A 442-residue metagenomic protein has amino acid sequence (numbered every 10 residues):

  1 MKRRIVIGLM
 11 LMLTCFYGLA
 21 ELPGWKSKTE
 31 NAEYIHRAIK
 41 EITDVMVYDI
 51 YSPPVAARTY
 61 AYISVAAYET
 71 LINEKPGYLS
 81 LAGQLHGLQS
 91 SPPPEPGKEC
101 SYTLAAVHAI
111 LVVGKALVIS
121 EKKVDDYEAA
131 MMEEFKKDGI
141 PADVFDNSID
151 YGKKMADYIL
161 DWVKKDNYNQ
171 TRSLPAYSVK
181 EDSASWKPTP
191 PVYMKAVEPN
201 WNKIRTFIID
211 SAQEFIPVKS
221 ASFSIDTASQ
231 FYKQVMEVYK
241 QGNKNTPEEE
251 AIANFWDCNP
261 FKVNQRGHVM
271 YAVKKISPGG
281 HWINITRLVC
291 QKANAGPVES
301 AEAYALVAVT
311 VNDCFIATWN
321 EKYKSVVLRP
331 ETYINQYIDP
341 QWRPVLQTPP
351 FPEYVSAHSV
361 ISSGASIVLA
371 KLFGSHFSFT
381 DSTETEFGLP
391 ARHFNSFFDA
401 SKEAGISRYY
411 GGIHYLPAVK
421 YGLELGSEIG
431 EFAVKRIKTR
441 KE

Functional and structural regions predicted by a protein language model:
M1-W25: Bacterial Sec-dependent N-terminal signal peptides
E21-E442: Acidic/polar surface patches and capping/hinge elements
